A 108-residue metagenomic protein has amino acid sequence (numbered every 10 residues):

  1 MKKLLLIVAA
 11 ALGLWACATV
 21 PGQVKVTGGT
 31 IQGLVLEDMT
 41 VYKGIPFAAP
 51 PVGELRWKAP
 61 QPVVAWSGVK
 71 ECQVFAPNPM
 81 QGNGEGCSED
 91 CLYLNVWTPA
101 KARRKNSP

Functional and structural regions predicted by a protein language model:
M1-L4: Positively charged n-region of N-terminal signal peptides that target proteins for export
I7-W15: Bacterial N-terminal signal peptides
A18-P108: Non-catalytic accessory segments of hydrolases
